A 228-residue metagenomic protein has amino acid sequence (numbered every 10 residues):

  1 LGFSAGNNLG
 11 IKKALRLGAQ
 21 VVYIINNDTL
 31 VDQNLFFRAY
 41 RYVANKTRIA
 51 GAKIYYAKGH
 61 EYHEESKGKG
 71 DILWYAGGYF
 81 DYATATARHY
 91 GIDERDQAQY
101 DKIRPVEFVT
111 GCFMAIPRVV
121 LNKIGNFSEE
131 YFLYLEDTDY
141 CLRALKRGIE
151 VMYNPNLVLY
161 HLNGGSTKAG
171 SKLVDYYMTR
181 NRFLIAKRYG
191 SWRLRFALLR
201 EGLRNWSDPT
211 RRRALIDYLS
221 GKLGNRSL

Functional and structural regions predicted by a protein language model:
L1, D28-L30, Y131: Acidic metal-phosphate-binding loop of nucleotide-sugar-dependent transferases
L1-L17: Glycine-rich, basic loop-to-helix element that forms the pyrophosphate-binding segment of sugar-nucleotide handling
A19-L30: Short beta-strand-to-loop acidic/aromatic patch adjacent to the donor-nucleotide binding site
T29-W74, Y79-Y82: Conserved donor NDP-sugar-binding/catalytic core segment of glycosyltransferases
G77-E107: Short, flexible, basic/aromatic active-site loop/helix in glycosyltransferases
E107-N126, E130-V158: A short, conserved alpha-helix in the catalytic core of glycosyltransferases
K146-I149, Y153, Y160-R180: Nucleotide-sugar-dependent glycosyltransferase catalytic core
K172-F183, K187-L228: Non-catalytic, C-terminal membrane-associated alpha-helical segments of glycosyltransferases
